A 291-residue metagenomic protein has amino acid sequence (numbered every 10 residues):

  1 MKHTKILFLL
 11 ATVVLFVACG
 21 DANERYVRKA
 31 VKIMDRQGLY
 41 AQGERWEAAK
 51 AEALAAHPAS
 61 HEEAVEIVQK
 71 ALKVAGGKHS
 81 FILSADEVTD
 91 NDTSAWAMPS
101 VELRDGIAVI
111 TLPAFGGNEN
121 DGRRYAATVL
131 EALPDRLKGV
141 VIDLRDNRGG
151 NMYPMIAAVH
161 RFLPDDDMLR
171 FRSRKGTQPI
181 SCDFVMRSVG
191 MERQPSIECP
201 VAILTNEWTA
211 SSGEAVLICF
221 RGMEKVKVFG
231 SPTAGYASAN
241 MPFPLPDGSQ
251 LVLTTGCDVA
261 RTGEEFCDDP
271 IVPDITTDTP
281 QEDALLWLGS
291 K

Functional and structural regions predicted by a protein language model:
V17-A18: C-terminal motif of bacterial Sec signal peptides marking the signal peptidase cleavage site
A30, A71, I110, I142 (+4 more regions): Terminal peptide-recognition signature
G38-D105, S290: Extended, small/polar residue-biased N-terminal targeting/export presequences and adjacent propeptide/linker tracts
P99-R123: STAS-typified acidic loop motif
I110-T111, A132-G149, I203-L204: Short acidic catalytic loops
A114-N118, D146-M152, K175-Q178, E207-S211 (+2 more regions): Solvent-exposed loop/turn segments at secondary-structure junctions within structured extracellular/periplasmic domains
N118-K138: A short, well-ordered alpha-helical element
G149-A202, S238-P244, T255-V259, F266: Gly/Ser/Thr-rich loop/hinge elements
